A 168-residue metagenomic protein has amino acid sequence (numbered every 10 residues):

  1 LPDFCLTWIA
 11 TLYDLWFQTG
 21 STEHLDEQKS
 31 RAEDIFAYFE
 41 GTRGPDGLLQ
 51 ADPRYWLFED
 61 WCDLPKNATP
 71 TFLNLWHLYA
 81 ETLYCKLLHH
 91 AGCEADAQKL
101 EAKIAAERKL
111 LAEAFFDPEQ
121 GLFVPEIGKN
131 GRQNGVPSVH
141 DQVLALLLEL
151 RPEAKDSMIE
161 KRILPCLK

Functional and structural regions predicted by a protein language model:
L1-K168: Active-site core of glycosidic bond-cleaving carbohydrate-active enzymes
